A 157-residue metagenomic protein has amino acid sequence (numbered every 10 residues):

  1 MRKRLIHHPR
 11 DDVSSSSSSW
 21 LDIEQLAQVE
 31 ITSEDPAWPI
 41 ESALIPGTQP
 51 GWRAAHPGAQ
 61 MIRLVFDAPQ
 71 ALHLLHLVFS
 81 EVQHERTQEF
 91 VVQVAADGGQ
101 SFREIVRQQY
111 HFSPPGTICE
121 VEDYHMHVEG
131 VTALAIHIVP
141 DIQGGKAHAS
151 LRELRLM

Functional and structural regions predicted by a protein language model:
M1-D67, Q83-H84, R155: Disordered, acidic Ser/Thr/Pro-rich linker "stalks" and the adjacent N-terminal cap of the next globular domain
A59, D67-L74, V131-T132: Extended extracellular/luminal ectodomain segments enriched in beta-structured repeat modules
Q70, E85-T87, E129, G144: A cross-taxa feature marking solvent-exposed loop/turn segments within ectodomains of secreted and single-pass membrane
Q70-V82, I136: A short beta-strand element within beta-rich, extracytoplasmic domains of secreted/secretory-pathway proteins
E85-G98: Short, surface-exposed beta-strand/strand-loop-strand elements in extracellular ectodomains
S101-M126: Extracellular carbohydrate recognition and processing domains and analogous Trp-centered ligand-binding platforms
I136-G145: Short beta-strand-plus-loop segments that form exposed binding edges in beta-rich domains
G144-M157: C-terminal interaction-tip segments
